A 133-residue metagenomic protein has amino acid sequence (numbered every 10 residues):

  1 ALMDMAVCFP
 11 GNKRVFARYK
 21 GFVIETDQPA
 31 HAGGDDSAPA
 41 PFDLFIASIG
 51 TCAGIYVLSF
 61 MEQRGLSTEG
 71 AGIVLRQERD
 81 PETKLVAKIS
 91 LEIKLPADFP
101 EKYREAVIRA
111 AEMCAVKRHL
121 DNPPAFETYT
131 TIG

Functional and structural regions predicted by a protein language model:
A1-A47, V57-G133: Extended beta-strand/beta-hairpin segments
C52-A53: Alpha-helical metal-binding/catalytic segments enriched in His/Glu/Asp
